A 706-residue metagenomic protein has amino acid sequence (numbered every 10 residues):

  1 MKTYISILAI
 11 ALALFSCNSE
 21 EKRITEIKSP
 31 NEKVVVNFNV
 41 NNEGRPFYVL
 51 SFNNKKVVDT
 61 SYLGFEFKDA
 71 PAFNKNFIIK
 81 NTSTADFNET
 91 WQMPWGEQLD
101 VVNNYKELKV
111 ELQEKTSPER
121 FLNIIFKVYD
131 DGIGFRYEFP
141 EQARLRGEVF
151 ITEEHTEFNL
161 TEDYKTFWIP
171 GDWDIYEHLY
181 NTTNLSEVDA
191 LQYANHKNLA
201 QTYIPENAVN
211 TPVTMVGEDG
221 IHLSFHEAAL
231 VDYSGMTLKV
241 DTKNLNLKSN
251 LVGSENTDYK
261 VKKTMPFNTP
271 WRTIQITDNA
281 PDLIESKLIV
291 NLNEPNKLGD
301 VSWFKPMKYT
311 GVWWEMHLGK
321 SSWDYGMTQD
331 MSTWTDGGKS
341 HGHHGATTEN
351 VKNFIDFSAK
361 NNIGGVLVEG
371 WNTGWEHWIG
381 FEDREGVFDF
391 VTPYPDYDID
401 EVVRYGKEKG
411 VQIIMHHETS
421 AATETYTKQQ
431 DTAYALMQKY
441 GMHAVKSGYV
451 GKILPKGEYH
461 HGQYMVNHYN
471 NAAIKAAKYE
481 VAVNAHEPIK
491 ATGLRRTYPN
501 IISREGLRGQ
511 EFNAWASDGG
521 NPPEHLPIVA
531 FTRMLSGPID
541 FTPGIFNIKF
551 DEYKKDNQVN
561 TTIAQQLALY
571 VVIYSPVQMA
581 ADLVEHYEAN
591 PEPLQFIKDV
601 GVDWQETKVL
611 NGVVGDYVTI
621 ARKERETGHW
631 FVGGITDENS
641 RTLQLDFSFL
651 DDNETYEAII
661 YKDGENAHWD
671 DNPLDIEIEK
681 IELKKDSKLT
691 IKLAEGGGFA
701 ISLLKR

Functional and structural regions predicted by a protein language model:
F15-S16: C-terminal motif of bacterial Sec signal peptides marking the signal peptidase cleavage site
I24-G299: N-terminal accessory beta-strand-rich subdomains and adjacent acidic, glycine-rich linkers that precede catalytic cores
V110, D582-F631, H668-N672: Glycan-recognition and catalytic regions of carbohydrate-active enzymes
T264-N353, N361, G365: An acidic-aromatic substrate-binding cleft motif
N350-W371, K439-H443: Catalytic domains of carbohydrate-active enzymes, especially glycoside hydrolases
G370-Y553, N557-T562: Aromatic- and carboxylate-enriched substrate-binding clefts and catalytic-loop regions of carbohydrate-active enzymes
V614-Y656, A700: Carbohydrate-binding surface patches
K680-R706: C-terminal beta-strand-rich structural cap/linker in extracellular carbohydrate-active enzymes
